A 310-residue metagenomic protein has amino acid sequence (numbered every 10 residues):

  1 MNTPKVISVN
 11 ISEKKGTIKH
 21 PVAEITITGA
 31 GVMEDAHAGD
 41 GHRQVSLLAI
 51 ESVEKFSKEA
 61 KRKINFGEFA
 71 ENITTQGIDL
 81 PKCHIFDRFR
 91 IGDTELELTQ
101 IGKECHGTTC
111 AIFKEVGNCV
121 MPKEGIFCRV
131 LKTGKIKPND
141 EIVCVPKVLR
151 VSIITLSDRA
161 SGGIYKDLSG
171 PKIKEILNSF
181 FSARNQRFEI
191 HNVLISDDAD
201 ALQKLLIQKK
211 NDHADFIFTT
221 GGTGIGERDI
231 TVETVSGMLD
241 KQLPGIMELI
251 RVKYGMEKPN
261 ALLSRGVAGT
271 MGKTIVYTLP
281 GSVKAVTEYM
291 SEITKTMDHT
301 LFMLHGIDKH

Functional and structural regions predicted by a protein language model:
M1-K103: Electropositive, beta-rich accessory/interaction domains or terminal extensions that provide binding surfaces
R62-N72, C110-G125: Short, basic/aromatic beta-hairpin or loop at an interaction surface
T74-G77, P81-K82, G125-G134: Short alpha-helix capping/helix-loop boundary micro-motifs
Q76-C110, K241-L262, G266: Mid-chain, well-packed structural core segment of small domains
F86, D93, T133-E141: Loop/turn positions that initiate beta-strands
V148-D197: Glycine-rich phosphate/diphosphate-binding loop of Rossmann-like nucleotide-binding domains
F180, R187-T220, G224-M238, Q242: N-terminal small/polar loop signature for handling phosphorylated ligands or for N-terminal nucleophile
T231-H310: Proline/glycine-rich low-complexity loops and linkers
